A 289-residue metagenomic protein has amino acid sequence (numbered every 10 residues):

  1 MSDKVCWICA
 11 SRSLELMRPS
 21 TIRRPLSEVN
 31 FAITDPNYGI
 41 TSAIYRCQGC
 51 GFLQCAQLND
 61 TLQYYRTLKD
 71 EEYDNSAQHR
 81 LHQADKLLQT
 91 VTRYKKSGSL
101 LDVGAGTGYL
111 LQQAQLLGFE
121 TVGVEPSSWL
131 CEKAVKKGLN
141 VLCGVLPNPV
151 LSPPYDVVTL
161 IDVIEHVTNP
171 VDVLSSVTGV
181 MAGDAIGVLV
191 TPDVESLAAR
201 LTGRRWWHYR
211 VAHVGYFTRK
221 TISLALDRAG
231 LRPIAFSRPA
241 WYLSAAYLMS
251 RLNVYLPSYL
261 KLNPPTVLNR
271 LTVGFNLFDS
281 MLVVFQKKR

Functional and structural regions predicted by a protein language model:
M1-I161, V171-L174, R238-P239, S250-V254 (+2 more regions): Conserved N-terminal segment of class I S-adenosyl-L-methionine
G98, D184-A185: Surface-exposed loop/turn positions
L160, T168-V180, I186-K288: S-adenosyl-L-methionine-dependent methyltransferase catalytic module, highlighting the catalytic core
